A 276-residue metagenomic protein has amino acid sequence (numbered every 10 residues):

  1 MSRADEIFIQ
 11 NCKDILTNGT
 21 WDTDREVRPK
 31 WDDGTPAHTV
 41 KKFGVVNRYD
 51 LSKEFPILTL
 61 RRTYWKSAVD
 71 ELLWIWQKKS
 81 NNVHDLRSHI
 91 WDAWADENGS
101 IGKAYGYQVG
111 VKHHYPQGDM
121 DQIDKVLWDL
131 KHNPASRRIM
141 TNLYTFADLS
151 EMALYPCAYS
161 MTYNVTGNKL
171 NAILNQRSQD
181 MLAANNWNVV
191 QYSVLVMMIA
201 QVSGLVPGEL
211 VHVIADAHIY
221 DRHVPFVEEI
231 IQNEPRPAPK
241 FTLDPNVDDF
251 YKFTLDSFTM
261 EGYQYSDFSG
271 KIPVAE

Functional and structural regions predicted by a protein language model:
M1-E276: Terminal, non-catalytic protein-protein interaction segments that mediate quaternary/complex assembly
